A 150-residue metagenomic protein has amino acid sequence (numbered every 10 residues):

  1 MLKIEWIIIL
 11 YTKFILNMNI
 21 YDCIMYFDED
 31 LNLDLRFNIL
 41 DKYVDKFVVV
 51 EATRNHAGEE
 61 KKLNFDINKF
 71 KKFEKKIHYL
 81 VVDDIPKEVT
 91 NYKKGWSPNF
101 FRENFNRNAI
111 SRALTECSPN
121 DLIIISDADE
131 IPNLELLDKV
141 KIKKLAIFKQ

Functional and structural regions predicted by a protein language model:
L16-I39: N-proximal low-complexity "stem/linker" segments adjacent to membrane-targeting elements
I20, D41-N55, F73-H78: Short loop->beta transition adjacent to catalytic acidic/histidine clusters or analogous donor-positioning motifs
V48, H78-L80, I124, A146: Hydrophobic/aromatic beta-strand patches that form the interior of the parallel beta-sheet core in alpha/beta enzyme
N55-N120: Active-site-proximal specificity loops/subdomain of glycosyltransferases
P119-I131: Short beta-strand-to-loop acidic/aromatic patch adjacent to the donor-nucleotide binding site
E130-Q150: Conserved catalytic core of nucleotide-sugar-dependent glycosyltransferases
